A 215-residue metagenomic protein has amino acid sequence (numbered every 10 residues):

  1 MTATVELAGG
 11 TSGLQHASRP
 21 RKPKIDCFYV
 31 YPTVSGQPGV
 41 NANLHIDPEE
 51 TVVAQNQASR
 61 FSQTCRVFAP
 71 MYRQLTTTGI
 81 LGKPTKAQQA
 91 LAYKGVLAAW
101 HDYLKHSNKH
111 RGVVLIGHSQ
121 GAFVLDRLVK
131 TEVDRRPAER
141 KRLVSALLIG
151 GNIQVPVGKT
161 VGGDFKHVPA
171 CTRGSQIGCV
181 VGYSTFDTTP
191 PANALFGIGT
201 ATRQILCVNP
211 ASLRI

Functional and structural regions predicted by a protein language model:
M1-Q15: Basic, amphipathic N-terminal segments that precede the first structured/catalytic domain
P20, Y29-G112: Active-site catalytic motif of lipid deacylating hydrolases and related acyltransferases
D26-V30, F68-M71, V114-L115, S145-L148 (+1 more regions): Structural recognition of the beta-strand scaffold that forms the well-ordered cores of secreted hydrolase catalytic
A54, L125-V133: Short, well-ordered amphipathic alpha-helices
T76-G79, F123, I153-V157: Short, well-ordered, mixed-charge alpha-helical segments that flank or form enzyme active sites
G95-K109, K130-I215: Surface cap/lid and interfacial helix-loop subdomains adjacent to catalytic sites that gate substrate access
G117-G121, L125: Gly/Ala-rich beta-loop-alpha elbow adjacent to hydrolase catalytic centers
